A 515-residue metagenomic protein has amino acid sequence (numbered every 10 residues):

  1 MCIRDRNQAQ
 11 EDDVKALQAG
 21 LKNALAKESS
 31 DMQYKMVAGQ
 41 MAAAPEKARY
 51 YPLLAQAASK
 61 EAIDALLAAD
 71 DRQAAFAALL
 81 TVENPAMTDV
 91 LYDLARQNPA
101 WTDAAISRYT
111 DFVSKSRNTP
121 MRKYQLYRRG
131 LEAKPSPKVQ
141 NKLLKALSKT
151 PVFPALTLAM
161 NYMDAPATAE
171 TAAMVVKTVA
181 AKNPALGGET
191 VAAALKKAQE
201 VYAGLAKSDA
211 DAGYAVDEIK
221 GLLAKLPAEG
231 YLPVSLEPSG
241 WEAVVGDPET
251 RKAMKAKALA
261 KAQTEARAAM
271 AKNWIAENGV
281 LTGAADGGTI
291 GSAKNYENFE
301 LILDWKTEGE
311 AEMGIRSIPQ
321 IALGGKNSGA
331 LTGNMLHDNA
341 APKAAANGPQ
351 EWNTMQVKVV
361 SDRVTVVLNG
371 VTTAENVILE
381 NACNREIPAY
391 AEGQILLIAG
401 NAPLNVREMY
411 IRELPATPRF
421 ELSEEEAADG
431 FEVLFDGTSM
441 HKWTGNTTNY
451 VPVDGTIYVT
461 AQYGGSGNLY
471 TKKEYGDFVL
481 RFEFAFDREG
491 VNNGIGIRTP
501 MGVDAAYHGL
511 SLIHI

Functional and structural regions predicted by a protein language model:
M1-R6, I513-I515: Conserved small/polar residues in nucleotide/adenosyl-binding loops
R4-N7, K27-M41, S59-Q73, N84-A95 (+4 more regions): Amphipathic alpha-helical scaffolding segments comprising HEAT/armadillo-like alpha-solenoid repeats
Q18, K22, A38, Y51 (+9 more regions): Hydrophobic core positions within HEAT/HEAT-like alpha-solenoid repeats
G20-K27, L53-Q56, A78-T81, R108-D111 (+6 more regions): Core register positions within helices of long alpha-helical scaffolds
A203-A210: Charged, low-complexity interaction regions
G221-I513: Carbohydrate-interacting regions of secretory-pathway proteins
